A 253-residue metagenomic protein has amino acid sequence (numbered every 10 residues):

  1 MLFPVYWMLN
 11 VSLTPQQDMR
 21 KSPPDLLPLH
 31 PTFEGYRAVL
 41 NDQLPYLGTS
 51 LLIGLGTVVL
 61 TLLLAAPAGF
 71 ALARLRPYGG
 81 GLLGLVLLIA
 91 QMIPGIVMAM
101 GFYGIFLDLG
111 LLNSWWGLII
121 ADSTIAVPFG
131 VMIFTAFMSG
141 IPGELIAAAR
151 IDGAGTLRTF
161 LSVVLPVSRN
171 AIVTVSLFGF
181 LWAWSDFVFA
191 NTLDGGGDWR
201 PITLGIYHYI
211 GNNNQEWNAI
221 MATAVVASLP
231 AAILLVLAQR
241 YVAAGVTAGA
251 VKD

Functional and structural regions predicted by a protein language model:
M1-D253: A structural signal for multi-pass alpha-helical bundles of membrane permease subunits that mediate small-molecule
